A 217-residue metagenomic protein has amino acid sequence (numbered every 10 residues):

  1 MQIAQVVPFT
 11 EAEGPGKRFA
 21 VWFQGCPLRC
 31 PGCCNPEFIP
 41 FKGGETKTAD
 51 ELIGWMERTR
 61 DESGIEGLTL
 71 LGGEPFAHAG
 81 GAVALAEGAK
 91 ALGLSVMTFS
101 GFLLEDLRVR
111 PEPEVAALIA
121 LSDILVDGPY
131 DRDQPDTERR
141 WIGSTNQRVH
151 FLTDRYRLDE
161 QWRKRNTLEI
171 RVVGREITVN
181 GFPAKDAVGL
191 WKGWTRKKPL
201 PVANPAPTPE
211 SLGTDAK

Functional and structural regions predicted by a protein language model:
M1-V7, K17, N35-P113, A117: Conserved Radical SAM active-site core
Q2-P15, D61, G101-F102, V109-K217: Auxiliary Fe-S-binding modules of radical SAM enzymes
E13-A20, Q24: Immediate flanking context of iron-sulfur cluster ligation sites
V21, C30, E74, L125: Conserved, mostly hydrophobic/aromatic
W22-E37: Local cysteine-cluster metal-coordination motifs and their immediate loop/turn environment, predominantly Fe-S cluster
